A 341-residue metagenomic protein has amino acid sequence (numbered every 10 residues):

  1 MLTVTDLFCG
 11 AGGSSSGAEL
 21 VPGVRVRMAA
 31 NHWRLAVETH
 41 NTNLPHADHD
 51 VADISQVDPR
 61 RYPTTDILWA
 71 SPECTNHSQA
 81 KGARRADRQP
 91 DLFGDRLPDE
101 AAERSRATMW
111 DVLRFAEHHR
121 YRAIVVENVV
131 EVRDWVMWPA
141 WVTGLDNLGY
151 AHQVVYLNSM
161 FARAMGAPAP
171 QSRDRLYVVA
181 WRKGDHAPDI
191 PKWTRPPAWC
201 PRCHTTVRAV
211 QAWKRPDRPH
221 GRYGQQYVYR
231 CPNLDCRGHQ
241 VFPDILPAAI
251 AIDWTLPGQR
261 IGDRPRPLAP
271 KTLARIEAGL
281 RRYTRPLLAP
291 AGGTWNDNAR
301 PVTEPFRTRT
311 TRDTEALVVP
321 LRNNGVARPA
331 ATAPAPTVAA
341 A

Functional and structural regions predicted by a protein language model:
M1-A341: Conserved active-site and SAM-binding loop architecture of S-adenosyl-L-methionine-dependent nucleic-acid
